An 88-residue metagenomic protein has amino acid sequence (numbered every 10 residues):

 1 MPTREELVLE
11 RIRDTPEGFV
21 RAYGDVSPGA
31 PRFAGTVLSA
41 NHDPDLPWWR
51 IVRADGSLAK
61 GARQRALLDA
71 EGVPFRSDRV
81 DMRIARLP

Functional and structural regions predicted by a protein language model:
M1-P88: Nucleic acid-binding interface residues in structured DNA/RNA-binding domains, emphasizing the DNA-engaging scaffolds
